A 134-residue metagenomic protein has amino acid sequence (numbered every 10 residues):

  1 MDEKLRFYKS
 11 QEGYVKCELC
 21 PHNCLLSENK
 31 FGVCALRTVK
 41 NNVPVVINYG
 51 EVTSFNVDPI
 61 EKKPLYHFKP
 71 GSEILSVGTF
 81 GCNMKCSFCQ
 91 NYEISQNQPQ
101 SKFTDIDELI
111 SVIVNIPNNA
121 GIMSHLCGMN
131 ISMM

Functional and structural regions predicted by a protein language model:
M1-L19: Iron-sulfur (Fe-S) cluster-binding modules
D2-E3, C34-K40: Short catalytic helix/loop segments, enriched in acidic residues and glycine and frequently bearing histidine
R6, P21-N23, K62-L65: Short secondary-structure capping/turn segments at boundaries of alpha-helices and beta-strands
Y8, C34, V45: Short clusters of hydrophobic/aromatic residues that line enzyme substrate/ligand-binding pockets
V15-L36, F80-Y92: Local cysteine-cluster metal-coordination motifs and their immediate loop/turn environment, predominantly Fe-S cluster
V39-M134: Conserved Radical SAM active-site core
